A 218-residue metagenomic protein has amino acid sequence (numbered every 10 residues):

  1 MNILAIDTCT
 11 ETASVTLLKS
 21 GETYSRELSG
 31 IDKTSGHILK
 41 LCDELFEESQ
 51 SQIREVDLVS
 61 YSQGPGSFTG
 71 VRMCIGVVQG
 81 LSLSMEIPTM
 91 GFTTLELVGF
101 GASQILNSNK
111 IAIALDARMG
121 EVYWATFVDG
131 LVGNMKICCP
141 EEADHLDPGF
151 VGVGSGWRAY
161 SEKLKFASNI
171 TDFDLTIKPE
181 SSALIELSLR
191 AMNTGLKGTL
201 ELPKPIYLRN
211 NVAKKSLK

Functional and structural regions predicted by a protein language model:
M1-Q63: N-terminal beta-alpha supersecondary unit
S29-K40, F68-R72, G76, T93 (+1 more regions): Residues at secondary-structure transition points
K33, P88-P179, Y207, V212-A213 (+1 more regions): Surface "functional belts" at beta-alpha junctions
I38, C42-L45, S49, V98-A102 (+2 more regions): Generic hydrophobic alpha-helical segments
S49-R54, I105-S108, L146-P148, M192-K197: Glycine-rich phosphate-binding loop signature in dinucleotide/nucleotide-binding domains
L58-T94: DPxDG-like acidic metal-binding loop motif
D174-Y207: Glycine-rich phosphate-binding/hydrolytic loop that grips phosphoryl groups
